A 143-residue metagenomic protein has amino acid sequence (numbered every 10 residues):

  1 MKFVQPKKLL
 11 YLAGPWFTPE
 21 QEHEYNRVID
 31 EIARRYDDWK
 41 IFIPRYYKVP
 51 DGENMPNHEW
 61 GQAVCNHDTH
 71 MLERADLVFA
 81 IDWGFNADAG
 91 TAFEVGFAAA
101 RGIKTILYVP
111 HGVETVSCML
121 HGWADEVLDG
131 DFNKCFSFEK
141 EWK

Functional and structural regions predicted by a protein language model:
M1-K143: Conserved catalytic or regulatory cores that recognize and/or transform ribose-phosphate-containing ligands
